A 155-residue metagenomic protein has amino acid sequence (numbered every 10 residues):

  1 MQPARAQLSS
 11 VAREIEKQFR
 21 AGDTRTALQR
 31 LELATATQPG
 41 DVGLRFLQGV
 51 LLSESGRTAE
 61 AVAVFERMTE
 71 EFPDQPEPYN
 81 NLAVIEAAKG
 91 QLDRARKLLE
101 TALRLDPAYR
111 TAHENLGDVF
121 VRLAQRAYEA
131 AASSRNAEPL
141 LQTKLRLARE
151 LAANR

Functional and structural regions predicted by a protein language model:
A4-S9, V121-R155: Terminal, low-structured helical/coil segments at or just beyond the last alpha-helical repeat
L8, V42-G43, P76-E77, R110 (+1 more regions): Helix-start (N-cap) detector for alpha-helical repeat units in TPR-like alpha-solenoids, especially tetratricopeptide
